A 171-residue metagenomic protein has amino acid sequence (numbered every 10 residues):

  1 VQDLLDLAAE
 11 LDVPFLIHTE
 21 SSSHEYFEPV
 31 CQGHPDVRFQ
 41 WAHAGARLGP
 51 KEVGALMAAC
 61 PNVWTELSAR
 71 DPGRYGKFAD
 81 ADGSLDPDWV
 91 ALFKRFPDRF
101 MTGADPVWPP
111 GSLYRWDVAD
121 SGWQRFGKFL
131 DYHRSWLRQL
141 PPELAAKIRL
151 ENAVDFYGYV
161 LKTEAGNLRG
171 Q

Functional and structural regions predicted by a protein language model:
V1-A55: Divalent metal-binding pocket/active-site signature
R38-Q171: H/E-rich (His + Asp/Glu) clusters that bind or coordinate divalent metals
